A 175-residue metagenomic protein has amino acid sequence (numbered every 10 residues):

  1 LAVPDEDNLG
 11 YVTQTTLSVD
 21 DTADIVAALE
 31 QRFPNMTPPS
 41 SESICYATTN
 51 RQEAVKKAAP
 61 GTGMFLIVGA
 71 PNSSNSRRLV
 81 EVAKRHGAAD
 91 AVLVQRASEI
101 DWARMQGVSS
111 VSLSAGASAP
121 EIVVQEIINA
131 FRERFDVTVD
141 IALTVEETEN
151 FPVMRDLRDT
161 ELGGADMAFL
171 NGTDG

Functional and structural regions predicted by a protein language model:
L1-A115, E121-G175: The feature marks the mature, well-folded catalytic cores of soluble enzymes
